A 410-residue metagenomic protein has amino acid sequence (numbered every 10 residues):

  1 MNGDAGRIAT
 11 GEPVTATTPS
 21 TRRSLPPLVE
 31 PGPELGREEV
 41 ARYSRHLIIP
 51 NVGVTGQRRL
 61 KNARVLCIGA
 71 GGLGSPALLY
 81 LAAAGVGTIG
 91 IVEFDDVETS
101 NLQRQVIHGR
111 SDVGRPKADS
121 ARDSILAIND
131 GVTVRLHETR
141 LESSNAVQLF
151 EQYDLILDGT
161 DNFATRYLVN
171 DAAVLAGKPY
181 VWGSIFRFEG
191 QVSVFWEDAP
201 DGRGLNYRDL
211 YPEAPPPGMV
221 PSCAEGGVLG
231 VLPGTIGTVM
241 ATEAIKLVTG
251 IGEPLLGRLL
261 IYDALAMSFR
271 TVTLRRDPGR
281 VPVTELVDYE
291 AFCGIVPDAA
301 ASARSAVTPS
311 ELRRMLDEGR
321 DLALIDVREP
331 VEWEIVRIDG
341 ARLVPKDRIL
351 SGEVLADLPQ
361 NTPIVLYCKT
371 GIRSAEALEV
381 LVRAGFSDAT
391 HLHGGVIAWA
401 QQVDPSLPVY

Functional and structural regions predicted by a protein language model:
N2-G3, G11-P27, D130-S143, V147-Q148 (+3 more regions): E1/E1-like adenylate-forming module used to activate ubiquitin-like modifiers and sulfur-carrier proteins
N2-L66, T99-S100, D288-A300: N-terminal charged helix/coil linker that caps or initiates catalytic domains
G3-G11, A16-P19, L25-P27, D123 (+3 more regions): Rhodanese-like catalytic fold shared by cysteine-dependent sulfurtransferases and DSP/PTP-type phosphatases
L25-E34, I91-N129: Glycine-rich phosphate-binding loop and adjoining beta1-alpha1-beta2 segment of Rossmann-like nucleotide-binding folds
L60, L149-D154, L358-P359: A short, aliphatic-rich alpha-helical micro-motif
C67-A70, I91, L366: Hydrophobic Val/Ile/Leu positions in short beta-strands of Rossmann-like dinucleotide-binding domains
L73-G74, R373: Hydrophobic/small residue at the entry helix of a nucleotide-binding pocket
T238-E253: Oxidoreductase and adenylate-handling cofactor-binding alpha/beta cores
